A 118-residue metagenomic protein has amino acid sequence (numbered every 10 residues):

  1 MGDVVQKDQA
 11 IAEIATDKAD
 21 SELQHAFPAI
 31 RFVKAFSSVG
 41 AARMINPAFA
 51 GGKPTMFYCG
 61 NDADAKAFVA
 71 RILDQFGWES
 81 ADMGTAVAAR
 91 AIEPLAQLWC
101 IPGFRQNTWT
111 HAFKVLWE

Functional and structural regions predicted by a protein language model:
M1-A48: Rossmann-fold NAD(P)-binding glycine/threonine-rich loop
A50-G52: A short, glycine/Asx- and small/polar-enriched loop/turn that sits immediately N-terminal to a beta-strand
P54-E118: Active-site-lining helix/loop region of Rossmann-like oxidoreductase modules
